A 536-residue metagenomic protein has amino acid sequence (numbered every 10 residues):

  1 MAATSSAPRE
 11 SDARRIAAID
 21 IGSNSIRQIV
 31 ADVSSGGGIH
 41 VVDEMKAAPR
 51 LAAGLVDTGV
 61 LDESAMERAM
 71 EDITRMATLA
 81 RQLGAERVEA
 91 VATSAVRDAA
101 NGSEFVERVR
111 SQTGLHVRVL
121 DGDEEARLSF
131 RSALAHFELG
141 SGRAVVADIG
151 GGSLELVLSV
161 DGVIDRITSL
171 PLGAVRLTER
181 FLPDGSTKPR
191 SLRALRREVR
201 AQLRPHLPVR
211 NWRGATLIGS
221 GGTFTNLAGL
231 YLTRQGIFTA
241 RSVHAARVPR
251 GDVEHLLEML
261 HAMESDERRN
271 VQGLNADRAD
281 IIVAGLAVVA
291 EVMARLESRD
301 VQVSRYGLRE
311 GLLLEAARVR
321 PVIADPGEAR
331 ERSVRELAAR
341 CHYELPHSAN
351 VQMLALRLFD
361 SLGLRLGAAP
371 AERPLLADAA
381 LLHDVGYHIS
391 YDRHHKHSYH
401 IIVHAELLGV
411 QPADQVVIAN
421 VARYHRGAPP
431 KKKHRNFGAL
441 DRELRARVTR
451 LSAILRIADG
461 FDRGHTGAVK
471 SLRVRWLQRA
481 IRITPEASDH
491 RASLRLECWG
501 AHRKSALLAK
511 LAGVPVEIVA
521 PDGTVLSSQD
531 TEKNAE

Functional and structural regions predicted by a protein language model:
S6-P8, A13-I16, V30, P49 (+10 more regions): Helical "lid/coupling" subdomains associated with nucleotide-phosphate turnover
E10, R14-H40: N-terminal basic/disordered segments at the start of proteins
G37-R50: N-terminal glycine-rich anion-binding loops that anchor highly charged ligand groups
R143-S153, V157: A generic, well-ordered mixed alpha/beta core segment in the N-terminal half of proteins
L511-S527: A short amphipathic beta-strand at an alpha->beta junction
T524-E536: Flexible, glycine-/charge-rich segments associated with ATP-binding catalytic modules
